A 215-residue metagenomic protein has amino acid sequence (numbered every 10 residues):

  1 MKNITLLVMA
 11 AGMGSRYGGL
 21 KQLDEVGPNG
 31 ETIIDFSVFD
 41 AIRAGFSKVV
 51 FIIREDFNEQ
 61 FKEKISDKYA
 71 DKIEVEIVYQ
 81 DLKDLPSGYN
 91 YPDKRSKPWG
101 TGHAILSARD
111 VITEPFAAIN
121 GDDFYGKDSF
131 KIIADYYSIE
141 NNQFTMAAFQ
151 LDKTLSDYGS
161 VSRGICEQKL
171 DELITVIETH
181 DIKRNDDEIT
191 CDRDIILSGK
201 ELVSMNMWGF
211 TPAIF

Functional and structural regions predicted by a protein language model:
M1-V8, G14, P28-A118, Y125 (+1 more regions): Conserved N-terminal catalytic core of the sugar/cofactor nucleotidyltransferase
G12, D122, Q150: Active-site glycine-centered loops adjacent to acidic/histidine catalytic or metal-binding residues that shape
G19-L20: Conserved catalytic-core motifs of eukaryotic protein kinase domains, centered on the activation segment
D24-V26, K68-Y69, Y136-I139: A glycine- and small-aliphatic-rich helix-loop capping segment at beta-alpha/alpha-beta transitions that lines
I53, G209-F210: A conserved hydrophobic position in a structured secondary element of the catalytic/binding core that shapes
G126-W208: Conserved core of the sugar-phosphate nucleotidyltransferase
T211-F215: Short, intrinsically disordered, charge-balanced linker/junction segments flanking boundaries in proteins
